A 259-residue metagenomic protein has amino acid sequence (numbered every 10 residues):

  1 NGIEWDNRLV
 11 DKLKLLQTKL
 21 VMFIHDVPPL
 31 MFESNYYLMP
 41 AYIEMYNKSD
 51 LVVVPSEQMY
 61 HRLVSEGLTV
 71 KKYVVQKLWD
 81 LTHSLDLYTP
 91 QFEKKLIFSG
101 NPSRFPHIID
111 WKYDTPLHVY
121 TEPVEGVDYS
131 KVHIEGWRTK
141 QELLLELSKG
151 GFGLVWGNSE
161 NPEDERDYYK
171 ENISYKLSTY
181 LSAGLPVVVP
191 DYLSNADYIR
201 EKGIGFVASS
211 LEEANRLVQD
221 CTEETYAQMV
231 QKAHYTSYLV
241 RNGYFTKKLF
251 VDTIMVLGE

Functional and structural regions predicted by a protein language model:
N1, I24-P28, Q76-D80, E122 (+1 more regions): Histidine-centered beta-alpha loop that forms part of the nucleotide-sugar donor binding/catalytic region in diverse
N1-L63: Extended catalytic core of nucleotide-activated donor transferases of GT-like folds
D50-V64, T69-L85: Donor nucleotide-sugar binding/catalytic pocket of nucleotide-sugar-dependent glycosyltransferases
Q58-Y60, S103-R104, S194-N195, E213: Alpha-helix capping/helix-boundary segments
W79-K149: Conserved catalytic-core segment of nucleotide-activated headgroup transferases in glycan assembly
Q141, L145-A183, V189-D197: Nucleotide-sugar-dependent
K202-A208: A short acidic/histidine/glycine-rich donor-binding loop in glycosyltransferase catalytic cores
S209-R216, T222-E259: A charged, aromatic-enriched C-terminal amphipathic alpha-helix characteristic of glycosyltransferases across folds
